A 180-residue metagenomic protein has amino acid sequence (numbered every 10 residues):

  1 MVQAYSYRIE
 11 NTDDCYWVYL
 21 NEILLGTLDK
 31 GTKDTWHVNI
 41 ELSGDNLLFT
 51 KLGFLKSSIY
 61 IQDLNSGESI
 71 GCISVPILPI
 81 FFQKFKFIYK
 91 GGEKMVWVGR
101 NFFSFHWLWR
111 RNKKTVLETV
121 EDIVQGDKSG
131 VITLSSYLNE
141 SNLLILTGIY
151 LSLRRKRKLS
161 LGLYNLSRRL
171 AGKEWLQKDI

Functional and structural regions predicted by a protein language model:
M1-T35, G44-D45, E68, F81-K86 (+1 more regions): Low-complexity or membrane-interfacial segments used for flexible interactions
I9, L52-L55, P79-I80: Short, solvent-exposed loop/turn segments at conserved positions within beta-propeller repeat blades
V38-S69: Short, well-structured hydrophobic secondary-structure segments
K51, S74, W97-G99: Beta-strand C-termini and the immediately following turn/loop, strongest in propeller blades
I61-Q62, I77-P79, F87: Short, conserved, surface-exposed binding loops centered on an aromatic residue
V75-P76, G148: Acidic (Asp/Glu) and glycine-rich low-complexity loops/linkers that are typically intrinsically disordered
